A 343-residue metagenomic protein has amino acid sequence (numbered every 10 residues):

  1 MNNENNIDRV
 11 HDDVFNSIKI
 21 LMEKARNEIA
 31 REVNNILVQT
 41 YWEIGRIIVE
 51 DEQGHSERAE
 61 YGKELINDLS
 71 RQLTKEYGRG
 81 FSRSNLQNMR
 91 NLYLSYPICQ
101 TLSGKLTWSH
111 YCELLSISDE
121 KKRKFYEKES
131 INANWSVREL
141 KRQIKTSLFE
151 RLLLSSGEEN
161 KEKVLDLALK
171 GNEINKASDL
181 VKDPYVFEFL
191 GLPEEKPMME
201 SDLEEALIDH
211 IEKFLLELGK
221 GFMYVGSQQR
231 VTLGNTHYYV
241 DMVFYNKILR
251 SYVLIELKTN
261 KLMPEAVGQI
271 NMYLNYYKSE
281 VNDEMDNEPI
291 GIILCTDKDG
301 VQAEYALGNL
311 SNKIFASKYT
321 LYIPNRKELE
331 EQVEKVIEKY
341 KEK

Functional and structural regions predicted by a protein language model:
M1-K343: Basic, low-complexity intrinsically disordered segments
